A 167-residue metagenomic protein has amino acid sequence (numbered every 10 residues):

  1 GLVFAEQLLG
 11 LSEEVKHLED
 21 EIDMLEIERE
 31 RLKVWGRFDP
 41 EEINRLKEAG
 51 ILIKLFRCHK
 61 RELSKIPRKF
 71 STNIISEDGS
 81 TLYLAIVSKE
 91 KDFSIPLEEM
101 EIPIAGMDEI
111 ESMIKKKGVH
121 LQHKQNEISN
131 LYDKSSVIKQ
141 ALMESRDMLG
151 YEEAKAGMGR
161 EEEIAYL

Functional and structural regions predicted by a protein language model:
G1-L167: Long, charged N-terminal accessory/stalk domains
